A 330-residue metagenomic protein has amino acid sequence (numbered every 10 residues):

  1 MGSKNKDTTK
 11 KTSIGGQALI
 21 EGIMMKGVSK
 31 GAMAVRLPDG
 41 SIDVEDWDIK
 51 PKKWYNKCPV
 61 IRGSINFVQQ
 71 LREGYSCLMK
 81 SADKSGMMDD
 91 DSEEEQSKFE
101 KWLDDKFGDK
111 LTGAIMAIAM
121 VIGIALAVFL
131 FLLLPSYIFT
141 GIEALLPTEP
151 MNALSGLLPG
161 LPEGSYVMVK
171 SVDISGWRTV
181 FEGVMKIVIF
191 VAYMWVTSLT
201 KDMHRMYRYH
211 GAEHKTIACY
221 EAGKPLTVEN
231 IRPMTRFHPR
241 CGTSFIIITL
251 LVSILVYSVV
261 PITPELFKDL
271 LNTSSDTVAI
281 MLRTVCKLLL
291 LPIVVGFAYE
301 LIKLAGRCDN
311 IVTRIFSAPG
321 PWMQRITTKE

Functional and structural regions predicted by a protein language model:
M1-D89, E93-Q96: Divalent-cation
N5-S13, A18-L19, K53-K57, F99-I118 (+2 more regions): Cytosolic juxtamembrane amphipathic/interface segments immediately preceding and feeding into a transmembrane helix
C58-K80, F181-M206, L291-R307: Hydrophobic alpha-helical membrane-embedded segments
K80, L126-G156, T249-R283, Y299: Juxtamembrane "helix exit" motif at the C-terminal ends of alpha-helical transmembrane segments in multi-pass membrane
D89-K101, L154-L158, R205-I231, T313-W322 (+1 more regions): Juxtamembrane inter-helical linkers in multi-pass membrane proteins
D91-P150, G156, Y166-V167, I174-L199: Hydrophobic alpha-helical segments characteristic of transmembrane helices in integral membrane transporters
L111-L132, M234-V259: Transmembrane alpha-helical segments and their cytosolic interface motifs in multi-pass membrane proteins
M120-I124, R178, E182, K186 (+7 more regions): Pore-lining and gate-forming transmembrane alpha-helices of multi-pass membrane transport proteins
